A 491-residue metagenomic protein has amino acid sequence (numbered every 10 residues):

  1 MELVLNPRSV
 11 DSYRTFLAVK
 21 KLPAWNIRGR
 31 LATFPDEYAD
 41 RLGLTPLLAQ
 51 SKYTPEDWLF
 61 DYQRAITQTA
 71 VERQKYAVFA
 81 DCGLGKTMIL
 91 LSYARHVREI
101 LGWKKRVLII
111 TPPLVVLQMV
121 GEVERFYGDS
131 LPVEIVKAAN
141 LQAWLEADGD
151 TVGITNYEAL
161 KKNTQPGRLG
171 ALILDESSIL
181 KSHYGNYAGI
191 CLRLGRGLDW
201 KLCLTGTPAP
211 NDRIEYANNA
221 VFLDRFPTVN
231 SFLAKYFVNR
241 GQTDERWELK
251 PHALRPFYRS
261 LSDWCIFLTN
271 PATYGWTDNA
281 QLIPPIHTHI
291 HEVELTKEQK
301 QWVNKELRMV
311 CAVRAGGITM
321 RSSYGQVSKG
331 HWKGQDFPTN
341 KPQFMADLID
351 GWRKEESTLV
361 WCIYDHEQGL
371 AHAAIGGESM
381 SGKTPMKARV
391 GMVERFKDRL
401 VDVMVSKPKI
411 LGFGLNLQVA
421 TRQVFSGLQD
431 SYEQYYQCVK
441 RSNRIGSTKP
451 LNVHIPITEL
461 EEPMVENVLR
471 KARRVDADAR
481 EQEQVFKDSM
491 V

Functional and structural regions predicted by a protein language model:
T45-F79: Conserved pre-motif I regulatory segment
R73-Y93: Walker A/P-loop
Q74-A77, S177, H183-Y184, I190 (+6 more regions): Interdomain linker/hinge connecting the two RecA-like lobes of the SF2 helicase core
T87-I89, W103-R125, P210-E215, I363-D365: Conserved Walker A/P-loop ATP-binding site and its immediately adjacent core in helicase/helicase-like ATPase domains
V115-A139, L223-P227: Conserved helix-turn-beta segment of the N-terminal RecA-like "Helicase ATP-binding" lobe in SF1/SF2 helicases
A143, L359-W361, G369-L411: Conserved helicase ATPase core of P-loop NTP-dependent helicases/translocases
P166-C203: SF2 helicase catalytic motif II
D430-V491: A conserved SF2-helicase RecA2
